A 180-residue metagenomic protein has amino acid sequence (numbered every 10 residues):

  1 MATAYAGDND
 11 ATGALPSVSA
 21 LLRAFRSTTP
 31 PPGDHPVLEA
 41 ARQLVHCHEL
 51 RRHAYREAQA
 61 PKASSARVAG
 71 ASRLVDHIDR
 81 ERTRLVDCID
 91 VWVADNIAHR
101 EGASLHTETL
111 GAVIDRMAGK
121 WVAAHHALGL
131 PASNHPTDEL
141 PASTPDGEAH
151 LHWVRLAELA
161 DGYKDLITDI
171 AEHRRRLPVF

Functional and structural regions predicted by a protein language model:
M1-F180: Anionic, Ser/Thr-rich low-complexity intrinsically disordered regions
